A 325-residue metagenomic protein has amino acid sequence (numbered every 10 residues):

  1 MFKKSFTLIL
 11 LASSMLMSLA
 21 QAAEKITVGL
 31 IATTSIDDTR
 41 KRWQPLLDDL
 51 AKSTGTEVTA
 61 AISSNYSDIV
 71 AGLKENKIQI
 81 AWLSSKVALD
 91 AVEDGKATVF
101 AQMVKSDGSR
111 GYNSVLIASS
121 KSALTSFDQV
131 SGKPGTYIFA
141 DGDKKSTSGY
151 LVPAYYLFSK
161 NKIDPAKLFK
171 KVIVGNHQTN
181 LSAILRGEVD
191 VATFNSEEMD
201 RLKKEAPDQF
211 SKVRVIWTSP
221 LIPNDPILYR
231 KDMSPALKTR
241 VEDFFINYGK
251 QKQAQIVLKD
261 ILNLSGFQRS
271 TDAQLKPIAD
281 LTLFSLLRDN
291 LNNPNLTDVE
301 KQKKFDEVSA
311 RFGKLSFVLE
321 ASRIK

Functional and structural regions predicted by a protein language model:
T7-M15: Bacterial N-terminal signal peptides
L16-A22: Sec/Tat signal peptide C-region and signal peptidase I cleavage site
E24-A51, S63, S109, N113-S182: Bilobed "Venus flytrap"/periplasmic-binding protein-like clamshell domains and structurally analogous long
T27-A32, T39, K105-V115, P207-E242 (+1 more regions): Periplasmic-binding protein-like
S35, T39-P45, R240-K325: An extracytoplasmic/periplasmic, membrane-proximal ligand-sensing/linker region
S67-A81, D94, Y112, H177-A192 (+1 more regions): Short helices/loops that flank or line small-molecule/ion binding pockets
L73-K74, V130, I184-L185, I227 (+1 more regions): Hydrophobic residues within well-ordered alpha-helices
S85-G95, F158-S159, L185-R186, D190-S211 (+1 more regions): A ligand-binding cleft/hinge motif common to bilobed small-molecule-binding domains
